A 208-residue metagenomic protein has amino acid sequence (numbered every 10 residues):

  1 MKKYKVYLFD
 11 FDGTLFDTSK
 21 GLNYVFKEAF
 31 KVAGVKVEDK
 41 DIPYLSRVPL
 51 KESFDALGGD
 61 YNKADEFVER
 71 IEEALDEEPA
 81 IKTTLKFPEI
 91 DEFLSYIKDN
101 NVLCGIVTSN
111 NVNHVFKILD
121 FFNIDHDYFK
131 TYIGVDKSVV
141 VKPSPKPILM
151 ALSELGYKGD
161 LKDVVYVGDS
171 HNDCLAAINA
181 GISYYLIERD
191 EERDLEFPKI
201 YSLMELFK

Functional and structural regions predicted by a protein language model:
M1-K5, N111-V112, F116-K208: Asp-based, Mg2+/Mn2+-dependent phosphohydrolase catalytic module
K2-E92, Y96, N100: N-terminal helical cap/lid subdomain that shapes the substrate entry/recognition surface in HAD-like hydrolases
D10, T14, T108, D169: Conserved G/P- and acidic residue-centered "switch" motifs that form tight phosphate/ATP-binding loops in soluble
L15, C104, Y166: Conserved SAM-binding loop
D17, I106-T108, L186: Hydrophobic residues in well-ordered beta-strands that form the structural core
F26, I90-F122: Substrate-recognition element of Asp-dependent hydrolases with the DxDx(T/V) motif
K36, L103, S183: Residue-level detector of anion-binding/catalytic polar loops
Y44, D65, T84, S109 (+2 more regions): Non-catalytic, surface-exposed connector residues within folded enzymatic/regulatory domains
